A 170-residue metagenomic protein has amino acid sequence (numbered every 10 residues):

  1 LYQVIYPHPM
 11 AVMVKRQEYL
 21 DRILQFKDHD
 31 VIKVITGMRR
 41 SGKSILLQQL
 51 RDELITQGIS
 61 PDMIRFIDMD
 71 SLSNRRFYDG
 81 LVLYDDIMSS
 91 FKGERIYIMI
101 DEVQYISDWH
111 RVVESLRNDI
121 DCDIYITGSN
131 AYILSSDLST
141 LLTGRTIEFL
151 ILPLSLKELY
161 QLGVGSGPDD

Functional and structural regions predicted by a protein language model:
L1-D170: Phosphate-binding site recognition
